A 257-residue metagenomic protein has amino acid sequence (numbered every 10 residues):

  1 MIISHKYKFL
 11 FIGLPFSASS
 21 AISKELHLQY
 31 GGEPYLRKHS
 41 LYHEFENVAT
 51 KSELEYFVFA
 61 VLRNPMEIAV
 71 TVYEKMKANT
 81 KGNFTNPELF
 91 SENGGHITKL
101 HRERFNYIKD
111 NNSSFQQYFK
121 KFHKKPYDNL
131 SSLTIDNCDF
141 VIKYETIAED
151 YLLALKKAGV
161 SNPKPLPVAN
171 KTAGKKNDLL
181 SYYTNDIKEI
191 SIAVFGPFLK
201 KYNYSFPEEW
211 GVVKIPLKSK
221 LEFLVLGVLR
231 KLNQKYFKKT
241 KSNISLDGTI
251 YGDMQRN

Functional and structural regions predicted by a protein language model:
M1-N257: Membrane-interface amphipathic segments in extracytoplasmic regions
